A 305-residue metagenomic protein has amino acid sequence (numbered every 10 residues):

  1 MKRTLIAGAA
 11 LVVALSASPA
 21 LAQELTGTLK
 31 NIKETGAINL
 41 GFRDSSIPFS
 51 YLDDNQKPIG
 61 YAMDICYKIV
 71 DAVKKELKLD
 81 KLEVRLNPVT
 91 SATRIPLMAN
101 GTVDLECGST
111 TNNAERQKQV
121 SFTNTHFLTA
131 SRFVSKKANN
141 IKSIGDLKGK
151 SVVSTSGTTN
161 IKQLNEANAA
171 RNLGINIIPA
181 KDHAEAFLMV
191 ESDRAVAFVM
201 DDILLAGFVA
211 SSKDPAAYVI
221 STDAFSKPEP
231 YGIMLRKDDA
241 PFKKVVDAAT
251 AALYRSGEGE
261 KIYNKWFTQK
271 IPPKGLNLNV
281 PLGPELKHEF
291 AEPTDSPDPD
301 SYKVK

Functional and structural regions predicted by a protein language model:
A22-N55, N140-K150, L286-K305: Immediate post-signal peptide segment of exported/extracytoplasmic ligand-binding proteins
Q23, N160-I177, A216-Y218, T250-K305: Ligand-binding clefts/hinges and TM-proximal coupling segments of bilobed small-molecule sensing domains
Q23, Y67-A72, G145, K150-S151 (+3 more regions): Extended ligand-binding regions for polar small-molecule ligands
Q23-T26, N31-L105: Extracytoplasmic small-molecule ligand-binding "clamshell" domains of the periplasmic binding protein/Venus flytrap
N39, D44-P48, P58-K75, T111 (+2 more regions): Bilobed "Venus flytrap"/periplasmic-binding protein-like clamshell domains and structurally analogous long
D44, F127-S135, A210-D247, Q269-E292: Periplasmic-binding protein-like
Y67, L79-D146, K287-P297: Acidic, polar ligand-binding/catalytic clefts
T93, C107-K118, Q163-N168, L188-S192 (+2 more regions): A ligand-binding cleft/hinge motif common to bilobed small-molecule-binding domains
